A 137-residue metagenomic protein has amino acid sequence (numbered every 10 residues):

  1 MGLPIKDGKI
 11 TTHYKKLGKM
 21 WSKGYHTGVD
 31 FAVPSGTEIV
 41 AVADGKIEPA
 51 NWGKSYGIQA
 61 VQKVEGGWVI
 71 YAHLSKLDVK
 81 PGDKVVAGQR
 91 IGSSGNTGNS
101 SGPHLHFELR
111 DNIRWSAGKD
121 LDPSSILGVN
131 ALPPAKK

Functional and structural regions predicted by a protein language model:
M1-I58, V86-A87, S100: Surface-exposed, glycine-biased beta-strand/turn segments
P4, K9, A32, K80-Q89 (+1 more regions): Acidic, glycine-rich catalytic/binding loops that coordinate metals and/or anionic ligands
Y14, G66, L127-A131: Hydrophobic aliphatic residues
G24-T27, A41-P81, P103-D111: Zn2+-dependent peptidoglycan hydrolase active-site motif and core
D30, V61, I70-H73, S93 (+1 more regions): Conserved beta-strand positions that form and line the central face of beta-propeller blades
T37, G67-W68, A117: Short acidic/polar mixed-charge low-complexity motifs
G53, L74, N96-T97, I126: Residue-level structural signal for beta-strand termini and adjacent loop
D78-G102: Beta-rich strand-turn-strand
